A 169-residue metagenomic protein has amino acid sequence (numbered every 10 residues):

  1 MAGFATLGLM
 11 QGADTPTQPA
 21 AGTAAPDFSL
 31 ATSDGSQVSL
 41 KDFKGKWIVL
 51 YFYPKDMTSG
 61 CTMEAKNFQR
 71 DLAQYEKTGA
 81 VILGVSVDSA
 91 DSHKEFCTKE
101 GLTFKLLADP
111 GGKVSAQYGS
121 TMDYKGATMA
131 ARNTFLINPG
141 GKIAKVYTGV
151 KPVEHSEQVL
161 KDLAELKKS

Functional and structural regions predicted by a protein language model:
A2-D27: N-proximal helix/coil linker or "cap" segments that precede and/or mark the start of modular domains
P19-A20, F28-W47: A short beta-strand-turn-helix
A25-P26, W47-I48, A131-N133: Short loop/turn microsegments at loop-to-beta-strand junctions
K41-T62: Short active-site neighborhood of thiol/selenol oxidoreductases, capturing the structured segment around
M57-L102, P110-V114: Structural microenvironment flanking redox-active thiols in thiol-disulfide oxidoreductases
M129-S169: Thiol-/selenol-based redox modules, centered on thioredoxin-like and closely related oxidoreductase domains
